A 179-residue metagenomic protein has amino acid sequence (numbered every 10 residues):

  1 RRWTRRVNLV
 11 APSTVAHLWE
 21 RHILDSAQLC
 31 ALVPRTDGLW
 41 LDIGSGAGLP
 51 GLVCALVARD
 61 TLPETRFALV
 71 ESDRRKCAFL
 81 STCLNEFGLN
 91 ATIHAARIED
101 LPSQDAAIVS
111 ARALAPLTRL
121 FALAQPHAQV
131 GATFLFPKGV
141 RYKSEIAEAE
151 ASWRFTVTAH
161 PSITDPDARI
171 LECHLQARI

Functional and structural regions predicted by a protein language model:
R1-L41, R74-F87: Class I SAM-dependent transferase core
L29-T36, R59, D100-S103: Glycine-rich helix-loop-beta junction characteristic of Rossmann-like nucleotide cofactor-binding loops
L41, A68, L135: Conserved beta-strand positions in the Rossmann-like core of class I SAM-dependent methyltransferases
D42-G46: Conserved S-adenosyl-L-methionine
A47-L62: Conserved SAM-binding loop of SAM-dependent methyltransferases across substrates and taxa, primarily the Class I
V57, P63-I108, R112-Q129: Conserved nucleotide-cofactor-binding alpha/beta core module
A132: Glycine-centered, small-residue-biased loops immediately flanking beta-strands in adenine/cofactor-binding cores
G139-I179: Active-site capping/gating segments
